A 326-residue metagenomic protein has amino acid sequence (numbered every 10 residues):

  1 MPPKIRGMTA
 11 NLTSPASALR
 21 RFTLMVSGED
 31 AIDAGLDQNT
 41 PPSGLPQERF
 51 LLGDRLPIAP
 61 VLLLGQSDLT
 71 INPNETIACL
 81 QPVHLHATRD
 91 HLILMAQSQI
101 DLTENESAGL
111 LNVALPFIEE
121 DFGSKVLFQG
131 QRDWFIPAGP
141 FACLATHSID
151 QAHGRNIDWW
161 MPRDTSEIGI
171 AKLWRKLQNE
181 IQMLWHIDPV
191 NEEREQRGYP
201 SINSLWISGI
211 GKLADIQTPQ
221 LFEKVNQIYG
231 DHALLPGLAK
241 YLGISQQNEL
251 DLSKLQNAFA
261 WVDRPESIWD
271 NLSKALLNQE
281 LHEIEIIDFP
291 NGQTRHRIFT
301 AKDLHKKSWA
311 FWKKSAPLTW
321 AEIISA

Functional and structural regions predicted by a protein language model:
P2-A326: Charge-biased, low-complexity intrinsically disordered regions
